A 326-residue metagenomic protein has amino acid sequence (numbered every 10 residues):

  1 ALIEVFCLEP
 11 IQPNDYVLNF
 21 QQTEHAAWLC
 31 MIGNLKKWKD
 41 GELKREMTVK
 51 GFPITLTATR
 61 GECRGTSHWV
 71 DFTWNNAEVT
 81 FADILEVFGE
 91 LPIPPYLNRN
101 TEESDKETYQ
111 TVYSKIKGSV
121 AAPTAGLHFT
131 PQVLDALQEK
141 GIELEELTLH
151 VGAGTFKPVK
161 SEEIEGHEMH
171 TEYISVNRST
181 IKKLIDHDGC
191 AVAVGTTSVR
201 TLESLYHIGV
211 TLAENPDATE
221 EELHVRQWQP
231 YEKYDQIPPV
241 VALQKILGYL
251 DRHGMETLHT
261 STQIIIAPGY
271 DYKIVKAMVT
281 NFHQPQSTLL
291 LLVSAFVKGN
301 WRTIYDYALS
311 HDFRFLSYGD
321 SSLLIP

Functional and structural regions predicted by a protein language model:
A1-P326: Surface-exposed, charge/polar-rich loops and edge strands
